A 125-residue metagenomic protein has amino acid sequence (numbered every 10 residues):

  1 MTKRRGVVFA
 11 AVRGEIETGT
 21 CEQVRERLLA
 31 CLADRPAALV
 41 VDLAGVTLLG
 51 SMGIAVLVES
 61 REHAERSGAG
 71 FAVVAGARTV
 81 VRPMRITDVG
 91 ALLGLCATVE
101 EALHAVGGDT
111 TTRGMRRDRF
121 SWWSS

Functional and structural regions predicted by a protein language model:
M1-A11: Short beta-strand/loop segment at the start of cytosolic alpha/beta domains
R4-R5, A44, G76, E100: Conserved catalytic submotifs in the C-terminal HATPase_c
G6, V89-L92, T98: Glycine-centered tight turns that cap/initiate beta-strands
V8, A30-L32, R66, D118-S124: Intrinsically disordered, low-complexity segments enriched in polar/charged small residues
T18-L93: Amphipathic alpha-helical interaction surfaces in cytosolic regulatory modules
A97-S125: Short, charged, intrinsically disordered terminal tails
